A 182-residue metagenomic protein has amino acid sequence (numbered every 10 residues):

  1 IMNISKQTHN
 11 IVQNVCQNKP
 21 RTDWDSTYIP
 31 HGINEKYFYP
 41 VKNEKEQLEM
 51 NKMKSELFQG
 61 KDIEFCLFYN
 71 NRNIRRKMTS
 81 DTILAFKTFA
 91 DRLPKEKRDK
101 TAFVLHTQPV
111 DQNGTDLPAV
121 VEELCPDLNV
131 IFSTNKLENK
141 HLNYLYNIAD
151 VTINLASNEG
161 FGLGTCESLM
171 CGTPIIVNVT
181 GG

Functional and structural regions predicted by a protein language model:
I1-Y28, I33-V41: A short, active-site helix/loop in glycosyltransferases that binds the activated sugar's phosphate group
I33-S55, I63, T115: Acidic anion/phosphate-binding donor-loop and adjacent secondary structure in glycosyltransferase catalytic cores
Q59-K77, I83-F86, F103-L105: Conserved donor-binding/catalytic core segment of Leloir-type glycosyltransferases
T107, G114-K140: Nucleotide-activated donor-binding/catalytic signature segment of Leloir-type glycosyltransferases, i.e., the conserved
Y144-A149: Short alpha-helical donor nucleotide-sugar binding micro-motif in glycosyltransferases
S157: Aromatic "clamp/platform" in nucleotide-sugar-dependent glycosyltransferases that forms part of the donor/acceptor
P174-V177: Short hydrophobic beta-strand element within catalytic cores of glycosyltransferases and related nucleotide-activated
